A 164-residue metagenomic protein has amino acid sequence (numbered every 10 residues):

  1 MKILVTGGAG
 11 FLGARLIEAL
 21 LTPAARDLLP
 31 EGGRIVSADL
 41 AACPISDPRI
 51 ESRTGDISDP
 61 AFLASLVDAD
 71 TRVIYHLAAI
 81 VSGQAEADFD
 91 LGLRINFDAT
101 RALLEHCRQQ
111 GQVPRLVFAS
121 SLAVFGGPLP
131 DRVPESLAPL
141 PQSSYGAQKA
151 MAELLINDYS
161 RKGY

Functional and structural regions predicted by a protein language model:
K2-R26: N-terminal Rossmann NAD(P)H-binding glycine-rich loop of SDR-like oxidoreductase domains
T6, A38, I74-A78, L116-S121: SDR active-site strand-loop-helix element
A25-P44: Conserved glycine-rich Rossmann-like NAD(P)H-binding loop of the short-chain dehydrogenase/reductase
D47-D59: Rossmann-fold cofactor-recognition segment
I57-I95: NAD(P)H-binding glycine-rich loop region in Rossmannoid oxidoreductase-like domains and their noncatalytic homologs
N96, L137, Y145, K149: Active-site YXXXK catalytic motif of short-chain dehydrogenase/reductase
R101-S143: Conserved Rossmann-fold NAD(P)-dependent oxidoreductase catalytic core, especially the SDR/UDP-sugar
G127, Q142-Y164: Active-site Tyr-X1-5-Lys
